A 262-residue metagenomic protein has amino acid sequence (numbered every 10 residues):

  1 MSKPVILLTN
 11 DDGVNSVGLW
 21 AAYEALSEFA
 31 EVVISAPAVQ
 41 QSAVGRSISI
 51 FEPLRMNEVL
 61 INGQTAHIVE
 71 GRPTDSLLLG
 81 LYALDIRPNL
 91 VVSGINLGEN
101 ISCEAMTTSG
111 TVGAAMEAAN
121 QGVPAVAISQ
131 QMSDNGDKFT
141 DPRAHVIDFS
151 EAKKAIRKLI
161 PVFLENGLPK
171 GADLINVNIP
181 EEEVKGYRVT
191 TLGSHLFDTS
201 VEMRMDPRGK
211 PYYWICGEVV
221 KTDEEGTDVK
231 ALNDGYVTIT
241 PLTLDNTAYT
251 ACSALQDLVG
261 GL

Functional and structural regions predicted by a protein language model:
S2, I6, V17-A83, R87: A cross-family phosphate/adenosyl-ligand binding-site feature
L8-N15, A105-M106: Short, glycine-rich nucleotide/cofactor-binding loops
D12, Q40, R72-P73, N96-E99 (+2 more regions): Short glycine-rich anion-binding loops that position phosphate/pyrophosphate groups of nucleotides and phosphorylated
D12-W20, M205, T222: Short acidic, Gly/Ser-rich segments with clustered Asp/Glu that frequently serve as metal-coordination loops in enzyme
V33-S35, H67, V92, P124-I128 (+2 more regions): Hydrophobic/aromatic beta-strand patches that form the interior of the parallel beta-sheet core in alpha/beta enzyme
S47, M132-S150: Active-site-proximal loop->helix
L79, I86-D137: Internal, conserved structured core segments that host functional sites
P142-L262: Electrostatically charged, flexible surface regions
